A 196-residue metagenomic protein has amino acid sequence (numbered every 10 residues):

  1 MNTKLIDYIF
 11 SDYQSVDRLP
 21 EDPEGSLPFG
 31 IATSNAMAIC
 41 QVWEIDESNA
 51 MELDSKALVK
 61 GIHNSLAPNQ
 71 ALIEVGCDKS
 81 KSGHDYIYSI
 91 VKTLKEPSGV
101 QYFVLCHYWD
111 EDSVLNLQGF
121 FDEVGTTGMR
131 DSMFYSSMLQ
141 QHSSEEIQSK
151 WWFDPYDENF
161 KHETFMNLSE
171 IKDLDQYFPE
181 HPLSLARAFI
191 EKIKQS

Functional and structural regions predicted by a protein language model:
N2-A67, L94-C106: Secretory pathway targeting signatures of secreted, lumenal, and periplasmic proteins
N2-D17, F121-S196: Surface-exposed amphipathic alpha-helical segments
A38, K81-G83, E146-I147: Alpha-helical structural elements
V42-E44, V91, G119, Q195: Hydrophobic side chains in beta-strands
E44, D110, W152-F153: Short linear interaction motif-like sites in intrinsically disordered regions of transcription factors
E47, S113, P155-Y156: Short, isolated positions within intrinsically disordered regulatory regions of eukaryotic proteins
G61-L115, G119-T127, S132: Signature of long, low-cysteine stretches enriched in small and polar/charged residues
